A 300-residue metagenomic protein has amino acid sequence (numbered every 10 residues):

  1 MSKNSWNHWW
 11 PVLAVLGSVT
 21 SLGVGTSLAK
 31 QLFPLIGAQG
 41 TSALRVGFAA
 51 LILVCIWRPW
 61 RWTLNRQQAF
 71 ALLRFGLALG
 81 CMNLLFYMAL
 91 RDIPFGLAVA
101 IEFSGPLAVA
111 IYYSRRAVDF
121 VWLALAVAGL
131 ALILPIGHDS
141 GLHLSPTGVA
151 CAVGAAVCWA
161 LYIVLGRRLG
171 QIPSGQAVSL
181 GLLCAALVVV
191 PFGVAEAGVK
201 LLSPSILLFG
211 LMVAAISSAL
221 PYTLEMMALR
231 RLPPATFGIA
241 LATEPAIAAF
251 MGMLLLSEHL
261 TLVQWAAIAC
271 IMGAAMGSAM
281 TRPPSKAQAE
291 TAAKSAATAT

Functional and structural regions predicted by a protein language model:
S2-N4, V46, I206, A242-T300: C-terminal-most transmembrane helix of multi-pass membrane proteins
N7-P11, L35-Q39, A43, L64-A69 (+3 more regions): Juxtamembrane helix-entry segments on the extracytoplasmic side of multipass membrane proteins
P11, L35-C81, A108-V109, L125 (+2 more regions): Transmembrane alpha-helices of multi-pass small-molecule transport proteins
L16-V24, L28, I56, L73-M88 (+5 more regions): Hydrophobic alpha-helical transmembrane segments of multi-pass membrane transport proteins, especially secondary
L32, T41, R45, A89 (+7 more regions): Hydrophobic/aromatic residues within transmembrane alpha-helices of multi-pass small-molecule transporters
G40-A50, L79, F86-A117, A155 (+1 more regions): Specific alpha-helical transmembrane segments that line the substrate/conduction pathway and gating interfaces
L53, L77, S104, V118-G137 (+4 more regions): Hydrophobic transmembrane alpha-helices of multi-pass small-molecule transport proteins
L53, V109-A110, A128, L132 (+2 more regions): Transmembrane alpha-helical segments that form core, pore/gating elements of small-molecule transporters/exporters
